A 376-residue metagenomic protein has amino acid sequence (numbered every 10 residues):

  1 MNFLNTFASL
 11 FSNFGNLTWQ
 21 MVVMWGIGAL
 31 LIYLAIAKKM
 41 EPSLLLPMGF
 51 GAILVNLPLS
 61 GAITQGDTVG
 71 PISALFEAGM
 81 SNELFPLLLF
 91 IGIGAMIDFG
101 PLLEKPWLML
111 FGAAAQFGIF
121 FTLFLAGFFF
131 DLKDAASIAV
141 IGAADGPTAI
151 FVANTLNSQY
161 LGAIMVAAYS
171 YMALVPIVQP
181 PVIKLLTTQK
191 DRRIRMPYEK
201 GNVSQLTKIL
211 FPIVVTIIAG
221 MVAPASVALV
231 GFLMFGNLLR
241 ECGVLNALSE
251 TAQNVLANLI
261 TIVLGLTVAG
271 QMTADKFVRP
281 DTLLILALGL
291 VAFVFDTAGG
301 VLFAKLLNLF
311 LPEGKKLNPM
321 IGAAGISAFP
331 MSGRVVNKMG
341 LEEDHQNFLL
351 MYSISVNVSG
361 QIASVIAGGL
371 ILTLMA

Functional and structural regions predicted by a protein language model:
M1-G70: N-terminal alpha-helical transmembrane segments of multi-pass membrane transport and channel/translocase proteins
M1-N16, V22, P181-L210, V244-E250 (+1 more regions): Intrinsically disordered, low-complexity non-transmembrane regions of multi-pass membrane transporters
L31, L54, G79-L103, G236-L239 (+1 more regions): Hydrophobic transmembrane alpha-helices of secondary-active transporters and Na+-translocating membrane complexes
E77, S81-N82, I91-M96, F111-F117 (+4 more regions): Alpha-helical membrane segments and immediately flanking helix-loop junctions that form or couple to the substrate/ion
L102-T122, A274-V301, S353-N357: Entry/N-cap segments of selected transmembrane alpha helices and their immediately preceding amphipathic helices
Q159-I177, L286-D296, I321-A324: Alpha-helical transmembrane segments
S170-V244: Membrane-embedded hairpin module used as a gating/binding unit in multi-pass transport and secretion proteins
V215-A304: Transmembrane helical segments that form the transport core of multi-pass membrane transport proteins
